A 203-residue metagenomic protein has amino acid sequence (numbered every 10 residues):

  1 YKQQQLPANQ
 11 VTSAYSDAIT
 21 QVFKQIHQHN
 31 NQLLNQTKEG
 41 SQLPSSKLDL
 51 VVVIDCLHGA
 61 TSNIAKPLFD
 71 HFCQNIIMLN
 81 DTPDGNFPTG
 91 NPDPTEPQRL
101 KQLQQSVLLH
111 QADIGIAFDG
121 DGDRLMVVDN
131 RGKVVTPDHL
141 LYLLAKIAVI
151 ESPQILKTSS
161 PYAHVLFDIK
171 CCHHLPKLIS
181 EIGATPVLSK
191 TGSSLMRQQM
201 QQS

Functional and structural regions predicted by a protein language model:
Y1-D17, Q21, N130-S203: Proline/glycine-rich low-complexity loops and linkers
Y1-V107: Gly/Ser/Thr-enriched, mixed-charge loops and adjacent short helices that form phosphate/oxyanion-binding elements
V53, D113-A117: Short glycine-aspartate micro-motif
S106-V107, A117, Q198-M200: Replace "in large, NTP-powered and nucleic-acid-processing enzymes" with "in large, NTP-powered factors and other
R124-V127: Short beta-strand scaffold segments in enzyme catalytic cores
